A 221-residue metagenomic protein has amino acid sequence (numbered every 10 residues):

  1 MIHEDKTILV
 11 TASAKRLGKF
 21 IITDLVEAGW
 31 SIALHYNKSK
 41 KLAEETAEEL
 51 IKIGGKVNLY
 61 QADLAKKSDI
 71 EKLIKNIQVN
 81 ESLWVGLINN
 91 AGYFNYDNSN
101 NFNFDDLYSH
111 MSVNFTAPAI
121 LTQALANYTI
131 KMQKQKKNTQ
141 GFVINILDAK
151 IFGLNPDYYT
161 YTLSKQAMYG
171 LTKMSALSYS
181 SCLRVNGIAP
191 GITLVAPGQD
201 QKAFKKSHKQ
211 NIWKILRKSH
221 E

Functional and structural regions predicted by a protein language model:
I2-A33: Canonical Rossmann dinucleotide-binding motif of NAD(H)/NADP(H)-dependent dehydrogenases/reductases, specifically
W30-E44: Conserved glycine-rich Rossmann-like NAD(P)H-binding loop of the short-chain dehydrogenase/reductase
N90-Y96: Conserved NAD(P)H cofactor-binding loop of Rossmann-fold oxidoreductase domains
N98-S99, N103-M111, S207-H208: Substrate-binding pocket helix/loop in short-chain dehydrogenase/reductase
T122-Q123, K173: A short, exposed helix-loop element centered on a Lys and neighboring polar residues
K134-S180, I192-T193: Catalytic loop of short-chain dehydrogenase/reductase
N211-E221: A conserved structural motif in NAD(P)-dependent oxidoreductases
